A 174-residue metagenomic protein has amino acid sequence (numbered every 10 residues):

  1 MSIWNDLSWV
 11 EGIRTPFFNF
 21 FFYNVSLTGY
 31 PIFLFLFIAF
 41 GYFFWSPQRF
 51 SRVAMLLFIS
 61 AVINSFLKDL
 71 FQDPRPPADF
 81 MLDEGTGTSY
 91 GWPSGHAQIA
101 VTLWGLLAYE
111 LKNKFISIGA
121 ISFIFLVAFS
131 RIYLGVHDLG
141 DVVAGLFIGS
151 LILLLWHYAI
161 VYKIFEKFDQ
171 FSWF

Functional and structural regions predicted by a protein language model:
M1-F33, Q48, N64-S89: N-terminal transmembrane-helix/juxtamembrane module of multi-pass inner/ER membrane proteins
F21-F22, I38, P76-F174: Membrane-embedded catalytic cores of phosphoryl/pyrophosphoryl-handling enzymes
I32-G41: First transmembrane helix
F44-R49, K112-F115: Transmembrane helix interruption/hinge and helix-loop junction motifs
R49-V53, A120: Residue-level signature of transmembrane alpha-helical entry/exit and packing/kink sites in multi-pass membrane
